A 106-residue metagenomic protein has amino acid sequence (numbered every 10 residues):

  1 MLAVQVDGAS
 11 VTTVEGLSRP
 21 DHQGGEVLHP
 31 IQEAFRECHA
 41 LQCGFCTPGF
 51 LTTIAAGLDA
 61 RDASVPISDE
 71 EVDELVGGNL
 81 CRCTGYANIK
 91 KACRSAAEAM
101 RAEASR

Functional and structural regions predicted by a protein language model:
M1-R106: Signature of N-terminal electron-transfer/Fe-S-associated modules in redox systems
